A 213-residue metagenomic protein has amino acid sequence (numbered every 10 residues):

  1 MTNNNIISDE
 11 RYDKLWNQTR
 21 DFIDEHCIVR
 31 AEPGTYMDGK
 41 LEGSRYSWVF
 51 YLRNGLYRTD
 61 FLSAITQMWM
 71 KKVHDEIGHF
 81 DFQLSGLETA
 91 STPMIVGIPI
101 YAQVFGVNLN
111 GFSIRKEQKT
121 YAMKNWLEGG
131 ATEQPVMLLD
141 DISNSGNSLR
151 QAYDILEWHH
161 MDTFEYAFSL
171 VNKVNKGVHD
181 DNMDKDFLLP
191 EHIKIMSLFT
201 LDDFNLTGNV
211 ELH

Functional and structural regions predicted by a protein language model:
T2-F22, D154-H213: PRPP-dependent phosphoribosyltransferase catalytic core
T2-I77, E133: Active-site-facing substrate-recognition patch
W69-F82, Y153, E157: Phosphate/pyrophosphate-binding loops at sites that engage ATP/ADP/AMP, CoA/4′-phosphopantetheine, polyphosphate
H74-D75, W126-G130, N205-L212: Short amphipathic alpha-helix with an adjacent loop that forms part of the alpha/beta core around
H79-A90, F168: Short glycine-rich phosphate-binding loop at a beta-alpha junction
D81-F82, L109, Q134, E165: Conserved acidic residues
T92-M137, S145-Q151: Short, glycine/charge-rich flexible loops or terminal/linker lids adjacent to PRPP-binding catalytic cores
